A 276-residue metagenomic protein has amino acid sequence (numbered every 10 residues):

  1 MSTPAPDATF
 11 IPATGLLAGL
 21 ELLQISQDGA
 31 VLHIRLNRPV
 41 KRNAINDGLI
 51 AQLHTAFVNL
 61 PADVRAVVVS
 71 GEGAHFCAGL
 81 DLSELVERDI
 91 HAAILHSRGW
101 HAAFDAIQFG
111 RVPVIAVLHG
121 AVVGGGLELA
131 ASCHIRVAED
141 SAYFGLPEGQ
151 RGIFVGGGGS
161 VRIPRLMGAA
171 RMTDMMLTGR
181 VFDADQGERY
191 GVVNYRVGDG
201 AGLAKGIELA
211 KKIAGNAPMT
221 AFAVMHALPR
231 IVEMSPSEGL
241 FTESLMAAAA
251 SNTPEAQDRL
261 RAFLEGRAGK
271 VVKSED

Functional and structural regions predicted by a protein language model:
S2-E72, D105: Conserved CoA-thioester-binding segment of acyl-CoA-metabolizing enzymes
A13-L17, L23, A106-M219, L245-A249 (+2 more regions): Crotonase-fold acyl-CoA enzyme core
I34, R38, L53, V69 (+7 more regions): Terminal peptide-recognition signature
G48-Q52, G99, A106, K205 (+3 more regions): Charged catalytic carboxylate motif
D63, G71-A106, V122, G152 (+1 more regions): Glycine- (often His-adjacent) and acidic-residue-rich active-site loop that binds/positions the CoA thioester
M175-M176, V224-L228, E243, A247 (+1 more regions): Short alpha-helical scaffolding segments that buttress acidic/His motifs in well-ordered protein cores
